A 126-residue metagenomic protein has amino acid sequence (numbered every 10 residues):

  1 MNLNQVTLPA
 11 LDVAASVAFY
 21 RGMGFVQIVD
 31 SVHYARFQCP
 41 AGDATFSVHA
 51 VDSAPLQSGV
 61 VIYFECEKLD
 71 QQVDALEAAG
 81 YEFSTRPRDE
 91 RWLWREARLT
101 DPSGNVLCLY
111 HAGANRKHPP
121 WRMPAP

Functional and structural regions predicted by a protein language model:
M1-A14, V60-I62, A112-P126: N-terminal beta-strand motif that seeds the catalytic metal site of vicinal oxygen chelate
N2-L11, V51-A79, R95-N105: Vicinal oxygen chelate
L8, I28-V29, R86-D89: Short beta-strand-to-loop elements that line the ligand-binding cleft of bilobed periplasmic-binding protein-like
V13, D30, A41-G42, W92 (+1 more regions): Short strand-connecting beta-turns/loops that link adjacent beta-strands
A15-A18, Q71: Alpha-helical macromolecular-interaction surfaces
R21-I28, Y81-E82: Conserved acetyl-CoA-binding loop of GNAT-fold acetyltransferases
V26-V60, V106-G113: Conserved short beta-strand elements that form part of the metal-binding/catalytic scaffold of enzyme active sites
V73-P126: Vicinal oxygen chelate
